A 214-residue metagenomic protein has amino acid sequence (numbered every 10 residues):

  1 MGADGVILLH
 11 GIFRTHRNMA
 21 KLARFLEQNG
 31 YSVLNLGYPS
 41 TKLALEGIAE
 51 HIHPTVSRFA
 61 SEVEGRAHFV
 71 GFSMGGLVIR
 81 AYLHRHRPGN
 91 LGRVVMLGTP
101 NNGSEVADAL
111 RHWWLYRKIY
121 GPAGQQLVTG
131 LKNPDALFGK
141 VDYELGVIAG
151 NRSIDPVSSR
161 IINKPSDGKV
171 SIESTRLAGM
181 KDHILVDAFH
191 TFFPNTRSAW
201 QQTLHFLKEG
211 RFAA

Functional and structural regions predicted by a protein language model:
M1-D4: Proline/glycine-enriched tight loop/beta-turn segments at coil->beta junctions that connect or precede beta-strands
V6-I12, R17, E27-P39, L43-D142 (+2 more regions): Serine-dependent carboxylesterase/thioesterase catalytic core of lipase-like alpha/beta-hydrolase/SGNH enzymes
K140-A214: C-terminal catalytic-base region of ester-bond hydrolases, centering on the histidine of the charge-relay
